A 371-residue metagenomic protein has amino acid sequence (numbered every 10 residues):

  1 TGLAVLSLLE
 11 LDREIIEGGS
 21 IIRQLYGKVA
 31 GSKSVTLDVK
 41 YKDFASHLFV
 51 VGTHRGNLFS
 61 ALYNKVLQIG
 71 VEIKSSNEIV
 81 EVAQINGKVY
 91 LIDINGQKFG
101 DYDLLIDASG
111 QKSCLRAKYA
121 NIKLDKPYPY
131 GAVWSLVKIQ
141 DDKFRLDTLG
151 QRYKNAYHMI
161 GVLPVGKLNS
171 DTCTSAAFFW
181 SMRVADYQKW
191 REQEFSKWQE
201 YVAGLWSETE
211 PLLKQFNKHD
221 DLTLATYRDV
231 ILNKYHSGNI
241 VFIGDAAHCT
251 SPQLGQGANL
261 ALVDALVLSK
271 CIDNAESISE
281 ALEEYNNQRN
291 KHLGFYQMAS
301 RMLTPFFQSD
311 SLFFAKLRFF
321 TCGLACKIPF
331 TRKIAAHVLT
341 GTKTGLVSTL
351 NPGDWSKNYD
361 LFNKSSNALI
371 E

Functional and structural regions predicted by a protein language model:
T1-K65: Active-site-adjacent segment of FAD-dependent monooxygenases/related oxidoreductases
I22, G70, Y102-D103, G238: Short, well-ordered alpha-helix to beta-strand connector turns
N64, N77-E81, I85-T223: Conserved FAD-binding catalytic core of PHBH/FMO-like flavoproteins
E72-K74: General small-molecule cofactor/ligand-binding pocket signal
D221-L312, F330-L350, Y359: Conserved mid-domain beta->alpha element of the FAD-binding
N351-E371: Eukaryotic N-terminal low-complexity, Ser/Thr- and Lys/Arg-rich leader segments that predominantly function as
